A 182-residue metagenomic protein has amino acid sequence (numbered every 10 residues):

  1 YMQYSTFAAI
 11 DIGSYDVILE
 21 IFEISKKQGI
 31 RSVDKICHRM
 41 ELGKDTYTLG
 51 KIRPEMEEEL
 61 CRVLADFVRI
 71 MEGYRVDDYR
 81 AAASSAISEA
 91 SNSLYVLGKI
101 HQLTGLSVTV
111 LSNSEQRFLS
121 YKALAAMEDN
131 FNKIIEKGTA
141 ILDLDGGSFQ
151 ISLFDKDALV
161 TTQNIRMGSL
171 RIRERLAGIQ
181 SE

Functional and structural regions predicted by a protein language model:
Y1-I12, E20-I141, S152-E182: Nucleotide/phosphate-binding catalytic cleft detector across ATP-hydrolyzing and phosphate-transferring enzymes
Y15-V17, G147: Conserved Rossmann-like nucleotide-cofactor binding loop
D145-I151: Active-site-adjacent helix-turn-beta-strand microarchitecture at beta-sheet edges that either contains or buttresses
